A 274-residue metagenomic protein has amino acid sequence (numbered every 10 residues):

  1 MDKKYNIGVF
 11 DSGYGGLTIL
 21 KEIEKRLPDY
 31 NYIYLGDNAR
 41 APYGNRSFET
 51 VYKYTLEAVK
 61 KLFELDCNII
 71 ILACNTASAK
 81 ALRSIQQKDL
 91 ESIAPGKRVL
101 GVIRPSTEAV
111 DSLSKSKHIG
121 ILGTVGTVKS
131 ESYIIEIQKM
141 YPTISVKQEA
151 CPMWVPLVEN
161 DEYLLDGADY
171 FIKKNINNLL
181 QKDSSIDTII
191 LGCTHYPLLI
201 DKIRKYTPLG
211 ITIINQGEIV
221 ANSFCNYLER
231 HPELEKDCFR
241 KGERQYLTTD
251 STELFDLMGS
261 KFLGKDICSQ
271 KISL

Functional and structural regions predicted by a protein language model:
M1-L274: Non-catalytic structural scaffold of enzyme domains
